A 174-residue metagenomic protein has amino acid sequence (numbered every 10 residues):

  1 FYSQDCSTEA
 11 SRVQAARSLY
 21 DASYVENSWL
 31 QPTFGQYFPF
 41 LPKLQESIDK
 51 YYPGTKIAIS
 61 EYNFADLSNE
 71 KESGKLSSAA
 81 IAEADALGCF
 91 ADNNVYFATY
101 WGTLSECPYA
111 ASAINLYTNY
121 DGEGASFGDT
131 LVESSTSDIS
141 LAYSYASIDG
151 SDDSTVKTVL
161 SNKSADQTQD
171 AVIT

Functional and structural regions predicted by a protein language model:
F1-S78, E83, N93: Noncatalytic carbohydrate-binding groove/subsite architecture in carbohydrate-active enzymes
D5-S7, K56-S147, S151-D153: Aromatic/acidic polysaccharide-binding cleft in carbohydrate-active enzymes
I139-T174: Carbohydrate-binding surface patches
